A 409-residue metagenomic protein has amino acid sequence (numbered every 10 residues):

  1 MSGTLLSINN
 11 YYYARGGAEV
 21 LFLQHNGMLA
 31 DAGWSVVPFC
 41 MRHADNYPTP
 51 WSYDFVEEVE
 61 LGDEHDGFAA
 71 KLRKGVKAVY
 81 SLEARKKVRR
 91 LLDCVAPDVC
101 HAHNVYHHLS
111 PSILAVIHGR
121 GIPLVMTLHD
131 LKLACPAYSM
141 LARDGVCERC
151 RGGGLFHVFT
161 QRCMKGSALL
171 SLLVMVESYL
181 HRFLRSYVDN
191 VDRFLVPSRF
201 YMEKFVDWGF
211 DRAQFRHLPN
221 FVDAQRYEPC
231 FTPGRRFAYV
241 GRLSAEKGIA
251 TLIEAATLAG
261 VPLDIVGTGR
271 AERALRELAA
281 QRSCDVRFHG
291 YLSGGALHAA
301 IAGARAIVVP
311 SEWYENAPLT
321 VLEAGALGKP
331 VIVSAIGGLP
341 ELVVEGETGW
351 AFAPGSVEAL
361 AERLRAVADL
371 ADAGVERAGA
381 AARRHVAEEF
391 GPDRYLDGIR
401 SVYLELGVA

Functional and structural regions predicted by a protein language model:
G3, N9-R15, N26-L91, V95 (+1 more regions): N-terminal strand-loop element at the rim of the active site of nucleotide-sugar-dependent glycosyltransferases
V20, Y239-L258, R270-R273, E358: A conserved mid-protein helix/loop that constitutes part of the nucleotide-sugar donor-binding site
L133, E148, G152-Y227: Donor nucleotide-sugar binding/catalytic pocket of nucleotide-sugar-dependent glycosyltransferases
A274-A299: Nucleotide-activated donor-binding/catalytic signature segment of Leloir-type glycosyltransferases, i.e., the conserved
A302-N316, K329: Acidic donor-binding loop of glycosyltransferase active sites
V321, I336-G346, W350-A351: Short acidic/histidine- and often glycine-rich active-site loop of Leloir-type glycosyltransferases that engages
E345-G346, W350-V357, A366-D372: Conserved acidic donor-binding segment of nucleotide-sugar-dependent glycosyltransferases
A366, A373-S401: A short, well-ordered alpha-helix in the C-terminal region of glycosyltransferases
